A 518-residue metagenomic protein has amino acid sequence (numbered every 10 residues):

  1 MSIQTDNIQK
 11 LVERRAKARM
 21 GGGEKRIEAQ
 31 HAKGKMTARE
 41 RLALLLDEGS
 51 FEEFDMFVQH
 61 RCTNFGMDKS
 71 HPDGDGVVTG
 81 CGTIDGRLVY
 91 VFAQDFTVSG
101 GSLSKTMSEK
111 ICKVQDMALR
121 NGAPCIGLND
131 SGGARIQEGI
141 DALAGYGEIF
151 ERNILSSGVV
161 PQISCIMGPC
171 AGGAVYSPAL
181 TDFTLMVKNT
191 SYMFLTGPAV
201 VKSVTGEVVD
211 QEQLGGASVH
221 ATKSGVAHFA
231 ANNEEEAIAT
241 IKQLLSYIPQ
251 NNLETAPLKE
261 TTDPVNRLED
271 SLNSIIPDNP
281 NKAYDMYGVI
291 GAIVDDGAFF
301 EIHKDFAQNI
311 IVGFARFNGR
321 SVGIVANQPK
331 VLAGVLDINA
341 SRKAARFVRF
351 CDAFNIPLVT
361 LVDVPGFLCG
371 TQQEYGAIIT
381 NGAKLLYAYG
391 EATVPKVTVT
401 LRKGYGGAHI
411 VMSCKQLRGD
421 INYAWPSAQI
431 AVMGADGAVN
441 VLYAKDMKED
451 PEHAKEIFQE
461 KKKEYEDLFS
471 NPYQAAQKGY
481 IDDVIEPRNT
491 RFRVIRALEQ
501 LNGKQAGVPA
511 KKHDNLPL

Functional and structural regions predicted by a protein language model:
M1-L518: Ligand-binding clefts of soluble mixed alpha/beta catalytic domains
